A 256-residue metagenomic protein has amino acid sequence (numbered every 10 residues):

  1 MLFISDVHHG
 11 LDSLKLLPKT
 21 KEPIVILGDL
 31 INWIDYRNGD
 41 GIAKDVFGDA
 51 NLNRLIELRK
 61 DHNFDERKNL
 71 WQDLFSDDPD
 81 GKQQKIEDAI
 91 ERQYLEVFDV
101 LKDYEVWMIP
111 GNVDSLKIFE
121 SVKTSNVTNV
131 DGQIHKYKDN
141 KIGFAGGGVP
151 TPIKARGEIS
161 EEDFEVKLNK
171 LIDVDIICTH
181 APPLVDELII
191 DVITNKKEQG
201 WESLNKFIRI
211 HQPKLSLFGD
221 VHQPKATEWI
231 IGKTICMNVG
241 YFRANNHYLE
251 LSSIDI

Functional and structural regions predicted by a protein language model:
M1-L2, I134-F144, D173-I176, W229-C236: Beta-strand-turn-beta hairpins that frame and shape the catalytic cleft of phosphate-ester-processing enzymes
I4, H9-Y137, V239: Core catalytic region of metal-dependent phosphoesterases/phosphodiesterases, especially metallo-beta-lactamase-like
D6, I24, D29, G111 (+6 more regions): Divalent metal-coordination and catalytic microenvironments
H8, L30-I31, N112-L116, G148 (+3 more regions): Catalytic metal-binding/acid-base residues of hydrolase active sites
I26, I31, D40, L171-I190: Short acidic, glycine-rich surface-loop motifs adjacent to enzyme active sites
E105-W107, I189-D255: Conserved beta-sheet core of the metallophosphoesterase superfamily
E120, I153-G157, A181, D186-I193 (+2 more regions): A short secondary-structure junction signal
N140-I176, T194-N205: Binuclear metal-dependent hydrolase catalytic cores centered on His/Asp/Glu-rich metal-binding motifs
